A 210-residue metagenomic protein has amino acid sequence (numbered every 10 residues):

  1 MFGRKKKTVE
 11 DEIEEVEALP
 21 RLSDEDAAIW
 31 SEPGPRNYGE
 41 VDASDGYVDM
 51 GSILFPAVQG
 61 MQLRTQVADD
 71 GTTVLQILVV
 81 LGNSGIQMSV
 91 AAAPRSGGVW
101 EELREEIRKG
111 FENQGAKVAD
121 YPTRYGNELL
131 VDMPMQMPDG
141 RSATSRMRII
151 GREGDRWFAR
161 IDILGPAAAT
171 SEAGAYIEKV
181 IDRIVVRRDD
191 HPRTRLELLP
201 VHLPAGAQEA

Functional and structural regions predicted by a protein language model:
M1-E12: N-terminal acidic, proline/glycine-rich, low-complexity intrinsically disordered segments
G3-R4, P20-L22, D26-M50, P56-V58 (+3 more regions): Conserved polar/disulfide-associated segments of primarily extracytoplasmic proteins
I13-P20: Short, low-complexity, intrinsically disordered N-terminal segments
M61, D162-A210: Surface-exposed amphipathic alpha-helical segments
A93, G97, G151, A167-S171: Short, charged/polar micro-motifs that form catalytic or ligand-binding hotspots
S145-G151: Hydrophobic/aromatic beta-strand elements that line small-molecule binding cavities or substrate pockets in beta-rich
R152-G165: Short acidic, glycine/tyrosine-flanked loop/strand segments centered on an H-E-D-like triad
